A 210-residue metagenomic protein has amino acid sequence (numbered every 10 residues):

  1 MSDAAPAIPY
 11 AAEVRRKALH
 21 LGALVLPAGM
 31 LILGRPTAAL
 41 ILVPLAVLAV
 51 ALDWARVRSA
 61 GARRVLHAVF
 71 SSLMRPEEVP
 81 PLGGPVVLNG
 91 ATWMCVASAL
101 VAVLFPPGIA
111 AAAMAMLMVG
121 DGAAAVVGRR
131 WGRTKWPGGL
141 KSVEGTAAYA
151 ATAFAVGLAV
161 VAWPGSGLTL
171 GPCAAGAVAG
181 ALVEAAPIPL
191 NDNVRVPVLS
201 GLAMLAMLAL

Functional and structural regions predicted by a protein language model:
M1-L40, A51-V160, G167-L210: Interhelical loop and helix-boundary elements at the membrane-water interface of polytopic inner-membrane proteins
P44-V47: Aromatic-rich transmembrane-lumenal/periplasmic boundary elements in polytopic membrane proteins
